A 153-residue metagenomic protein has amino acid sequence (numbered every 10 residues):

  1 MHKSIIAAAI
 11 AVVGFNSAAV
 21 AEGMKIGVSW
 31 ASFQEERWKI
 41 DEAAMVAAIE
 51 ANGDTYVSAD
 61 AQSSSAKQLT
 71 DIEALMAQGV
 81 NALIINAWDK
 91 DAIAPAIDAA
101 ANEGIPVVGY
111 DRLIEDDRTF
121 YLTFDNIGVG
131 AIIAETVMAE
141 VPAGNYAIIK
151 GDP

Functional and structural regions predicted by a protein language model:
K3-A11, A19-P153: A residue-level marker of the well-folded mature domains of exported/periplasmic proteins
